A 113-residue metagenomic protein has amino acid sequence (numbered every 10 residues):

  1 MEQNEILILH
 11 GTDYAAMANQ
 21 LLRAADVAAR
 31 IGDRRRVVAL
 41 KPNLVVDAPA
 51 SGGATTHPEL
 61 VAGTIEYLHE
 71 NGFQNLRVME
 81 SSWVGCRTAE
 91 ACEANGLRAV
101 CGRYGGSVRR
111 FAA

Functional and structural regions predicted by a protein language model:
M1-A113: N-terminal and secondary-structure boundary signal
